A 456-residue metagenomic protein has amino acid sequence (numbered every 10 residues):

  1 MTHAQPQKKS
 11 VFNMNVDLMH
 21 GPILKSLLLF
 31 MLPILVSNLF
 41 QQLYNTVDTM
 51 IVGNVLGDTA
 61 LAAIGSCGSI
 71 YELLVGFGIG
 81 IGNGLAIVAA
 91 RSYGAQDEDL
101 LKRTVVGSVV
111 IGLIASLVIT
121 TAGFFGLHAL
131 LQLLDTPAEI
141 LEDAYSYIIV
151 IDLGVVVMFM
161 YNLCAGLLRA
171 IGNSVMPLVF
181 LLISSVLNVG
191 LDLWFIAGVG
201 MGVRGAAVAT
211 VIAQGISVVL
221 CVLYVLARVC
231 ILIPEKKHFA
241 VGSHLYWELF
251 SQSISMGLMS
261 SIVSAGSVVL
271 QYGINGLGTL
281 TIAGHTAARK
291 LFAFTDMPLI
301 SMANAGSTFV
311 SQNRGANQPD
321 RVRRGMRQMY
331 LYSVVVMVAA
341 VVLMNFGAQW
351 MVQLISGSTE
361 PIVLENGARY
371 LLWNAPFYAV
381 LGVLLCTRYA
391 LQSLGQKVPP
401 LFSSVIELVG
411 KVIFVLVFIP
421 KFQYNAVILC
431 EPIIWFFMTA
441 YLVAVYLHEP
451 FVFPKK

Functional and structural regions predicted by a protein language model:
M1-M31, A89-V156, G198-I254, V310-F377 (+1 more regions): Short alpha-helical transmembrane segments in multi-pass integral membrane proteins
H20, L24-L43, V47, I70-F77 (+7 more regions): Residue-level signal for short hydrophobic patches within transmembrane helices of multi-pass membrane transporters
L29, V52-E72, A138-D143, V203-R204 (+5 more regions): Interfacial/gating helices of multi-pass transporter permease domains
L29-D48, V150, Y161, S184 (+4 more regions): Transmembrane helical elements of multi-pass membrane transporters/channels
L39, L43-A62, L131-A138, W194-M201 (+5 more regions): Helix-terminus/linker motif at the lipid-water interface of multi-pass membrane proteins
L61-T121, M158-P177, G284-A348, L381-G395 (+1 more regions): Small-residue-rich hydrophobic transmembrane alpha-helices
L73-G76, N188-D192, V218-V222, F294-M297 (+3 more regions): Hydrophobic transmembrane alpha-helices of multi-pass small-molecule transporters
G82, I151-R169, P177-S185, A206-C221 (+4 more regions): Short runs within selected transmembrane alpha-helices of multi-pass transporters and secretion channels
